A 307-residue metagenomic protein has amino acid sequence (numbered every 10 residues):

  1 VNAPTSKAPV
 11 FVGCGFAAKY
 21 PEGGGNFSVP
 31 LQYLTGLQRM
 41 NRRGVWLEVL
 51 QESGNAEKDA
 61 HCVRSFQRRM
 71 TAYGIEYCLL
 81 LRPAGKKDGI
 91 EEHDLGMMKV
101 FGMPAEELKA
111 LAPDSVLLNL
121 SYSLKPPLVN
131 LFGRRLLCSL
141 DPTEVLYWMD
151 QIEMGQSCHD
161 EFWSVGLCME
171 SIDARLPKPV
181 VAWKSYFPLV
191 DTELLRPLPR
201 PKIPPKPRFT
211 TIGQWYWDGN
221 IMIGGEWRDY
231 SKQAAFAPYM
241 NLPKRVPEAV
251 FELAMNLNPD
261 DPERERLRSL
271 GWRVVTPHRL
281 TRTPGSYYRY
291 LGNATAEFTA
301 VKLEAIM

Functional and structural regions predicted by a protein language model:
V1-V129, G224-W227, S231-A234, P238-N241 (+3 more regions): N-terminal pre-catalytic "stem/leader" segment of glycosyltransferase-like enzymes
T5, V29, P177-A296, K302-M307: Conserved catalytic-core segment of nucleotide-activated headgroup transferases in glycan assembly
F16-K19, L50-S53, Y122-P126, D141-V145 (+6 more regions): Short, solvent-exposed loop/turn segments at secondary-structure junctions
A17-Y20, K86-D94, R135-L140, I221-E226 (+2 more regions): Short, basic, glycine/proline-bearing loop/turn elements
W46, F298-T299: Structural recognition of the beta-strand scaffold that forms the well-ordered cores of secreted hydrolase catalytic
K58-M70, D150-I152, D173-P179, E263-L270: Short, aromatic/basic amphipathic alpha-helical patches
A84-L95, E170, L189-T192, L280: A short acidic, often aromatic-flanked loop/helix-cap motif at beta-alpha or helix-coil junctions that lines enzyme
A105-L242: Catalytic core of nucleotide-activated saccharide and alditol-phosphate transferases
